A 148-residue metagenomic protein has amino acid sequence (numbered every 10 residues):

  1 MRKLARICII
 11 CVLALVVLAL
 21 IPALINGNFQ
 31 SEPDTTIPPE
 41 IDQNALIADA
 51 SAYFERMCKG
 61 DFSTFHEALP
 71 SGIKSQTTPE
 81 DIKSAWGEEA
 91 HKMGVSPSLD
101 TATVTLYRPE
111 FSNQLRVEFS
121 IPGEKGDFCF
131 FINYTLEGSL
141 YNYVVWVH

Functional and structural regions predicted by a protein language model:
M1-A14: N-terminal Sec-pathway targeting helices
A5, A23-C58: Short, low-complexity N-terminal intrinsically disordered segments enriched in polar/charged residues
I9-V12, K59, F130-F131: Secreted/luminal cysteine- and crosslink-motif detector
A14-N26: Hydrophobic alpha-helical membrane-insertion segments, chiefly the h-region of N-terminal signal peptides
P33, C58, H66-L69, I132: Prokaryotic Sec-type signal peptides and long signal-anchor helices with extended Leu/Ile/Val-rich h-regions
T36-E40, S51-E55, A68-S75, E118-S120: Second-shell loop/turn segments in exported
A48, S63-S112, G123: Short solvent-exposed beta->alpha transition segments
T101-H148: Exposed beta-sheet edge and beta->alpha loop/turn motif
